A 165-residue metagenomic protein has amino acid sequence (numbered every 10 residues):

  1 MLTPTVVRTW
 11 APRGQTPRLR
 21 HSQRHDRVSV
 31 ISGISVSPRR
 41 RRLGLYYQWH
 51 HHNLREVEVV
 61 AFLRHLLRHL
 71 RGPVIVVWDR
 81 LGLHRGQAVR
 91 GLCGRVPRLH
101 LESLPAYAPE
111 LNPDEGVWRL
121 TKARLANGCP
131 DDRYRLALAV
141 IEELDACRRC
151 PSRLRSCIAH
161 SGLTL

Functional and structural regions predicted by a protein language model:
M1-P4, L81-R85: Short acidic, Gly/Ser-rich segments with clustered Asp/Glu that frequently serve as metal-coordination loops in enzyme
M1-R64, H160-S161: Extended, low-complexity cationic-aromatic segments
A11, Q15-S22, P97-P113: RNase H-like polynucleotidyl transferase catalytic core
G33, V76-W78, S103-P105, I158: Short beta-strand segments
G72-H84, Y107, N112: Acidic/histidine-rich, metal-coordinating catalytic segments
G86-V96: Short, aromatic/basic amphipathic alpha-helical patches
D114-L165: C-terminal anion-handling pockets and recognition modules
